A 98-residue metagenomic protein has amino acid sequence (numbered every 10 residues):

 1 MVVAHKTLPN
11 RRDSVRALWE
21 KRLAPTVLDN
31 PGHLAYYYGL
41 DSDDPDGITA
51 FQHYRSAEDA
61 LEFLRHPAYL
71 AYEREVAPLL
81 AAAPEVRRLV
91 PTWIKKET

Functional and structural regions predicted by a protein language model:
M1-K6, A35-L64: Short, well-ordered beta-strand segments in beta-rich or mixed alpha/beta enzyme and ligand-binding folds
A4, R87-L89: Residues in well-ordered beta-strands of folded domains
K6-R16: Short, surface-exposed ligand-recognition loops at beta-strand->loop->(often short) alpha-helix junctions that present
R11-D13, E58, I94: Residue-level signal for secondary-structure boundary sites
K21-L34, H53-R87: An amphipathic, aromatic/His-enriched active-site/gating alpha helix that lines ligand/cofactor pockets
L89-T98: Short, low-order "capping/linker" segments at domain edges
